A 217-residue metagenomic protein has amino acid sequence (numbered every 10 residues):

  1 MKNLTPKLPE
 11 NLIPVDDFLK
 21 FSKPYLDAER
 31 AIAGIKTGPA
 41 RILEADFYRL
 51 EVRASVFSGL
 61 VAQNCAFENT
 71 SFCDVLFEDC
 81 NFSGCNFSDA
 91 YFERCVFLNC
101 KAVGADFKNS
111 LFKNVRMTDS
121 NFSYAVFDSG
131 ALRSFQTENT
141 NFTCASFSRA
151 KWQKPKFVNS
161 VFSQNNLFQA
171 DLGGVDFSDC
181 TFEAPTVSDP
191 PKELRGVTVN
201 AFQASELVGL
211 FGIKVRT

Functional and structural regions predicted by a protein language model:
N3-T217: Tandem repeat scaffolds
